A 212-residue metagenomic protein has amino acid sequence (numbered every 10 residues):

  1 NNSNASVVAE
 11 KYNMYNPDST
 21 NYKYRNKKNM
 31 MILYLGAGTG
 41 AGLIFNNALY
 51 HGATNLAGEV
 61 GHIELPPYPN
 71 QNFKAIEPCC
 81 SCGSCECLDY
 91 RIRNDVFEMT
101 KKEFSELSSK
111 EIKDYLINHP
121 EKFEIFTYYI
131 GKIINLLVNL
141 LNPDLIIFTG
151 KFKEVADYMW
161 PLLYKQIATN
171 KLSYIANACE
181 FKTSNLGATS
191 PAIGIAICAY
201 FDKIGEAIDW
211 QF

Functional and structural regions predicted by a protein language model:
N1-S81, C198, K203-F212: Phosphate-binding/catalytic loop of phosphoryl-transfer enzymes
Y15-Y24, A75-F212: ATP-binding/phosphotransfer module of carbohydrate and carboxylate kinases, centering on a glycine-rich
